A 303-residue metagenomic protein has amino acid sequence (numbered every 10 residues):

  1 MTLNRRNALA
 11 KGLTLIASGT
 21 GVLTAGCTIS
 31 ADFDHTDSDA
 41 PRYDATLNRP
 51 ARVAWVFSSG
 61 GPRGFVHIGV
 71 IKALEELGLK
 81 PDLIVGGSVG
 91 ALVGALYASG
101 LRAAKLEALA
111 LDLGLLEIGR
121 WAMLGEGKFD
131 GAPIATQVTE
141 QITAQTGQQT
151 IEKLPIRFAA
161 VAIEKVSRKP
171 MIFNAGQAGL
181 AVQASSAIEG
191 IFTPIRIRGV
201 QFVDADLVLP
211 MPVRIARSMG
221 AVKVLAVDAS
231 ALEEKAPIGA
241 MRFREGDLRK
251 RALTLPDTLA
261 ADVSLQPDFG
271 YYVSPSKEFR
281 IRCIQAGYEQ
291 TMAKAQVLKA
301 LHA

Functional and structural regions predicted by a protein language model:
T2-I84, L96-A303: Patatin-like phospholipase
G86, G90: Gly/Ala-rich beta-loop-alpha elbow adjacent to hydrolase catalytic centers
